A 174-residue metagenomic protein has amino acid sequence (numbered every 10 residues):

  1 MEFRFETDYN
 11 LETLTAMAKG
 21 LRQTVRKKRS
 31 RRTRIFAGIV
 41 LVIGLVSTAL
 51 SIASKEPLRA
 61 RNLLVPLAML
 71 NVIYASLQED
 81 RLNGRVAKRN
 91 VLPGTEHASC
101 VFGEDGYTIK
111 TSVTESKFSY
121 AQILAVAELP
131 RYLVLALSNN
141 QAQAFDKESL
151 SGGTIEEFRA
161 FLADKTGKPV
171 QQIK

Functional and structural regions predicted by a protein language model:
M1-V40, G44-S47, I52: N-terminal membrane-targeting/pre-transmembrane regions
L45, P66-A75: Single-pass alpha-helical transmembrane signal-anchor segments
K55-M69: Hydrophobic alpha-helical transmembrane segments
A75-K117: Conserved beta-hairpin
V101-F102, E128, L137: Generic beta-strand structural signal
Y107, S116-L133: Phosphoinositide-dependent membrane-docking surfaces
E115-K117, L124-V126, N140-Q143, S151: Short, surface-exposed beta-strand-loop junctions and turns on beta-sheet-rich folds
Y132-K174: A membrane-cytosol interface segment of integral membrane proteins
